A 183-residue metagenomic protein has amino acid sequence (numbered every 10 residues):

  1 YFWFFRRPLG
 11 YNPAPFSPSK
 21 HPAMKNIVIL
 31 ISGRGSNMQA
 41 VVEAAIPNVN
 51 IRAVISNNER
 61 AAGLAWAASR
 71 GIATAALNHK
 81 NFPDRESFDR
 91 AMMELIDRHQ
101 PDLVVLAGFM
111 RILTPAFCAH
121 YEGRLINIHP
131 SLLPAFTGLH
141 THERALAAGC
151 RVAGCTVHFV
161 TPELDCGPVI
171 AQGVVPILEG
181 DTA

Functional and structural regions predicted by a protein language model:
Y11, S19-K20: Short, positively charged and aromatic/hydrophobic N-terminal segments
M24-A62, W66: N-terminal Rossmann-like dinucleotide-binding module
A44, V49, A107-A183: Donor/substrate-binding cores of folate-linked one-carbon enzymes
V49-R90: Short, surface-exposed acidic-centric catalytic microdomains
S56-N58, K80, R85, H99-P115: N-terminal glycine-rich "phosphate-gripper" loop used for MgATP/nucleotide binding and carboxylate activation
R90-H99: Short, well-structured alpha-helical segments in soluble
